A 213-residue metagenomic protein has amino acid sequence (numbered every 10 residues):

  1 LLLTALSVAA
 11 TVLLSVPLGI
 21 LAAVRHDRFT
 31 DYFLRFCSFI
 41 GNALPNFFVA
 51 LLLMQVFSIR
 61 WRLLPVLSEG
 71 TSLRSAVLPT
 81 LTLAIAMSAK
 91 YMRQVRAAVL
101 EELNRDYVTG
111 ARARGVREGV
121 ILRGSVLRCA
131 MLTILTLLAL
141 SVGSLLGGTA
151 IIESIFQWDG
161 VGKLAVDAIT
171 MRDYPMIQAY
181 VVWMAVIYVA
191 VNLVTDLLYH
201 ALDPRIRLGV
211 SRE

Functional and structural regions predicted by a protein language model:
L1-T30, N46, E69-E213: Alpha-helical transmembrane segments of integral membrane proteins, especially multi-pass inner/plasma-membrane
F36-P65, T82-M87: Membrane-water interface segments at the C-terminal ends of transmembrane alpha-helices in multi-pass inner-membrane
